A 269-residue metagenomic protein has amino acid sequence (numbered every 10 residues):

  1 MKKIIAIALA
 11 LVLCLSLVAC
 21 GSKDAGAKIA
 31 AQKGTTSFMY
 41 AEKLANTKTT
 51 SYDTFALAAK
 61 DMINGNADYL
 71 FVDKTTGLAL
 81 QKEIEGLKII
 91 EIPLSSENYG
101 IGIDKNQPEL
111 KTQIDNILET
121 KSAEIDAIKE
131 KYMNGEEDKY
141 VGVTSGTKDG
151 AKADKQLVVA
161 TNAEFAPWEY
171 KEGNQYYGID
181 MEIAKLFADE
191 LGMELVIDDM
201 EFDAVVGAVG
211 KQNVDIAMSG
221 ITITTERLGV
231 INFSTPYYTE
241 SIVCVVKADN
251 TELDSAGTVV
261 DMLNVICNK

Functional and structural regions predicted by a protein language model:
M1-K28, S37-A41, L57, Y69 (+7 more regions): Gram-positive cell-envelope targeting signals
K2-K3, A8-A27, A123-K185, D189-E194: N-terminal hydrophobic or amphipathic helices and topogenic motifs
K23-G34, V158-T161, G257-K269: Short loop->beta-strand "edge-of-pocket" segments that line small-molecule binding or catalytic clefts across diverse
A25, T76-S96, I103-K105, K185 (+1 more regions): Acidic, polar ligand-binding/catalytic clefts
I29-K33, T50-T54, Y69-D73, P93 (+7 more regions): Extracytoplasmic/periplasmic, Sec-exported soluble proteins
A31, K43-F55, A59-N64, Y69 (+3 more regions): Extracytoplasmic small-molecule ligand-binding "clamshell" domains of the periplasmic binding protein/Venus flytrap
T35, L78, S95-Y140, M181-E190 (+1 more regions): Extended ligand-binding regions for polar small-molecule ligands
S37-Y40, L110-T112, A166-K171, E226-R227 (+1 more regions): Short, solvent-exposed loop/turn elements at domain surfaces
